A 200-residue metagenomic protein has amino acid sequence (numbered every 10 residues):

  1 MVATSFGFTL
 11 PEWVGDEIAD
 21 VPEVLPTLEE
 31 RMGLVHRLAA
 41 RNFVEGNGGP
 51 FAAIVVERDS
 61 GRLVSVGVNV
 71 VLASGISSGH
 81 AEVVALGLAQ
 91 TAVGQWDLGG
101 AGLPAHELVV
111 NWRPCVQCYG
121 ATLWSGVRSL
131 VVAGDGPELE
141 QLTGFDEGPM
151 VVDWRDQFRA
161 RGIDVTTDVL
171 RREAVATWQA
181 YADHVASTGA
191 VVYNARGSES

Functional and structural regions predicted by a protein language model:
F8-P22: Short, contiguous pre-domain boundary segments
D20-G48: Short, basic/aromatic recognition patches
V35, A52, A85: Conserved hydrophobic/aromatic pocket- or pore-lining residues that grip, position, or stack substrates in active sites
F51-E57: Short beta-strand scaffold segments in enzyme catalytic cores
R58-V64: Short, glycine-anchored, charge-dense loop/turn motifs used at functional sites
S65-A176: Zn2+-dependent cytidine deaminase-like catalytic core
A160-S200: C-terminal functional segments of enzyme domains
